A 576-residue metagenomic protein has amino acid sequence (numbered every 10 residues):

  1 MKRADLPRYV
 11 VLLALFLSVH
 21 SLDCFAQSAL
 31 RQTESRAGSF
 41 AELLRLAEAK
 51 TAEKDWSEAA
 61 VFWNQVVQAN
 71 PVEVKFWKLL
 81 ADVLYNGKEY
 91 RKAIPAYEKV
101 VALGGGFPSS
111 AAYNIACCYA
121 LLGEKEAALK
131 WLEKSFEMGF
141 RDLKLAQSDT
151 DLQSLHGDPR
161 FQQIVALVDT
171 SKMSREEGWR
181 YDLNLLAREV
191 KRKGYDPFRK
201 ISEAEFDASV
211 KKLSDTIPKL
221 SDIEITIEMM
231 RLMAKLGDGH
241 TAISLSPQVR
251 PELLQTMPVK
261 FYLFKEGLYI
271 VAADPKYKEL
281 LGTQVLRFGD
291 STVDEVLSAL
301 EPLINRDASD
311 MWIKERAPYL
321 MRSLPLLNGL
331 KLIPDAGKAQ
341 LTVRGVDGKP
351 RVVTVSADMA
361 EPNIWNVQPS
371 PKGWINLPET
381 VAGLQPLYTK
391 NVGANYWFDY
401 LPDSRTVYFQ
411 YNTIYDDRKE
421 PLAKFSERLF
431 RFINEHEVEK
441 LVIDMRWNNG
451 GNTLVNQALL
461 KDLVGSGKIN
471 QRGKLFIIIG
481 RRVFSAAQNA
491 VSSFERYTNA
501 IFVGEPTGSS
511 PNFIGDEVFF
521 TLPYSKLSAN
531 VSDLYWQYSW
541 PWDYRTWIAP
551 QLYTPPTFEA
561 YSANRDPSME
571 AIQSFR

Functional and structural regions predicted by a protein language model:
A37, P71, G105-G106, F140: Short coil turns that delineate tetratricopeptide repeat
A41, K75, S109-S110: Start-of-helix register in tetratricopeptide repeats
A52-E53, N86-G87, L121, S154: Register position in tetratricopeptide repeats
L79, N114, S148-D149: Canonical tetratricopeptide repeat
G157-K440, W447, Q471, T521: Flexible, low-complexity junctional segments that flank or bridge functional domains
E176-A187, G337, G345-R351, L384-R576: C-terminal "post-core" interaction segments
